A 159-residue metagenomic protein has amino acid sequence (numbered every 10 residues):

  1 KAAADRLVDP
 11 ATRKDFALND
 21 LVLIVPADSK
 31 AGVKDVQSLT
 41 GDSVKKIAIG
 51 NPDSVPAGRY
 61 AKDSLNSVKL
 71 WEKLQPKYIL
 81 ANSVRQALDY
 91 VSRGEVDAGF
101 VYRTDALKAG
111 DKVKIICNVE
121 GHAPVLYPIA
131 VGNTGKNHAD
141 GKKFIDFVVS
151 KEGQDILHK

Functional and structural regions predicted by a protein language model:
K1-K159: Exported/periplasmic ABC-transporter solute-binding proteins
